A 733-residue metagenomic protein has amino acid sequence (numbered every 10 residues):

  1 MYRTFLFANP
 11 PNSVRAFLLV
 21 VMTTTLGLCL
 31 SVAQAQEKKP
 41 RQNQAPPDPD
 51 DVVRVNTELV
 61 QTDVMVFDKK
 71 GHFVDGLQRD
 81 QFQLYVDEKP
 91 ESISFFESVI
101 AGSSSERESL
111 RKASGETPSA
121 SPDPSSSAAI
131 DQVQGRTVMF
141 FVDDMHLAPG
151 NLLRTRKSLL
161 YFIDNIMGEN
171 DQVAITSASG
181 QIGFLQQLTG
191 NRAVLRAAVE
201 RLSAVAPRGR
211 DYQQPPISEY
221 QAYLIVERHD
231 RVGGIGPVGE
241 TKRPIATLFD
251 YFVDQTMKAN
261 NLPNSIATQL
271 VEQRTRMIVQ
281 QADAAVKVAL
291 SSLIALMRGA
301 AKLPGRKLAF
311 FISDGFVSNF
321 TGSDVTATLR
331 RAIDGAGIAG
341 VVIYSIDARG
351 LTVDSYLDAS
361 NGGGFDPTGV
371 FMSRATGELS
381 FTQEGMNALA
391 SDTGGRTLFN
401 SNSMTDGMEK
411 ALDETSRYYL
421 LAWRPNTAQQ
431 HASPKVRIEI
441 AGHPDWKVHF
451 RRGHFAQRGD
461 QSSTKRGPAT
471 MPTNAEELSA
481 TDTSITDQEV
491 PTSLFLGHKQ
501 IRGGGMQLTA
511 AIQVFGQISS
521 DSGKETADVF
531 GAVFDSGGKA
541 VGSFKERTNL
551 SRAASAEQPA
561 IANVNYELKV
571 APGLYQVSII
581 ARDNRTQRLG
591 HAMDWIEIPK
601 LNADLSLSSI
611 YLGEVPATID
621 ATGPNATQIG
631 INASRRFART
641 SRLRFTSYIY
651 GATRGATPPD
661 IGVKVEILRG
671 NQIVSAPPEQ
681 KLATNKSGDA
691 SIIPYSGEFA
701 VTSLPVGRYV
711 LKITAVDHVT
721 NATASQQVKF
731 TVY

Functional and structural regions predicted by a protein language model:
M1-R15: N-terminal secretory signal peptides that target proteins for export/translocation
F7-N9, L19, Y251, G497: Generic detector of N-terminal low-structure segments
P10, C29-V32: Short, low-complexity, intrinsically disordered N-terminal modules that encode targeting/processing signals
A16-C29: Bacterial N-terminal signal peptides
A33-Y733: Scaffold/interface architecture of coatomer-like assemblies
